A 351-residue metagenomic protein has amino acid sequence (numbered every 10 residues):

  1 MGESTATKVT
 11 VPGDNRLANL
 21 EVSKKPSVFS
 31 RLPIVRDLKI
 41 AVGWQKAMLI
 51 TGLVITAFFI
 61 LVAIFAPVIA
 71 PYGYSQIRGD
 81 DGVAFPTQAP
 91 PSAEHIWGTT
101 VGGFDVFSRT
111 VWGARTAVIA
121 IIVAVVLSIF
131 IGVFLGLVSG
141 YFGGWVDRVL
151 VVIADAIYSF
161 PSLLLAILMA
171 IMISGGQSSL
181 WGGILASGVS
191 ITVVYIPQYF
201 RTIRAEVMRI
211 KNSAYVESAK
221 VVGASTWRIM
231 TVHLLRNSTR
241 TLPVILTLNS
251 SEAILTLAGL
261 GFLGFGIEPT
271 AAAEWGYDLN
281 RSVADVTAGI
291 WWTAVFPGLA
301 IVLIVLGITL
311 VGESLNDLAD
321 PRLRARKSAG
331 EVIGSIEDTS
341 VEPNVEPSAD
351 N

Functional and structural regions predicted by a protein language model:
M1-V133, L137, W145, L163 (+6 more regions): Gly/Trp-centered helix-boundary motif
T51-V54, A120-A124, L150-I153, A166 (+8 more regions): Hydrophobic core positions of alpha-helical segments in small-molecule transporters and transporter systems
L53, I210-A214, L246, G307: Transmembrane helical bundles of ABC transporters
V62, T192, I196, F200 (+4 more regions): Alpha-helical transmembrane segments
I96-T100, V106, L127-G132, L137-S213 (+2 more regions): Generic hydrophobic transmembrane alpha-helix motif, especially the helices
R115-I131, W227-L260, I308: Transmembrane alpha-helices
L164-L168, G188, T192, L242-D278: Non-cytoplasmic
R201-R240, N316-R324: Intracellular coupling helices
